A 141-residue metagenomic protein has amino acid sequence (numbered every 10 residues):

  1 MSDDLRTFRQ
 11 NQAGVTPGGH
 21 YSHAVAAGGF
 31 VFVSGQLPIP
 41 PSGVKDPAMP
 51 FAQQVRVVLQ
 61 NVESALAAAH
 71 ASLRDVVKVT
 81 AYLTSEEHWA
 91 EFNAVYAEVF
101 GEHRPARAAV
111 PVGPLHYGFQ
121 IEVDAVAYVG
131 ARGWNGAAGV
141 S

Functional and structural regions predicted by a protein language model:
M1-Q60, S64-R74, L83-S141: N-terminal presequence-like segments and the immediate start of the first folded domain
